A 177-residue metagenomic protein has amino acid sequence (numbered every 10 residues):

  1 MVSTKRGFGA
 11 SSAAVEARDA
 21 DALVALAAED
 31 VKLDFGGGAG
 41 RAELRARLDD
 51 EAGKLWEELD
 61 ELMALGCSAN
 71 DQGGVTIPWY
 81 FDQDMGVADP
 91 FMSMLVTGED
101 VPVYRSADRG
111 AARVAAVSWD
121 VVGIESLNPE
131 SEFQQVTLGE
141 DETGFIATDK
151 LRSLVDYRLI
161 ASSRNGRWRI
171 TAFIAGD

Functional and structural regions predicted by a protein language model:
V2-A10, V24-T97: Short solvent-exposed beta->alpha transition segments
D89, S93-S131, R169-D177: Beta-loop motif signature
R113-V155: SH3/SH3-like beta-barrel superfamily modules
V155-D177: Intrinsically disordered, low-complexity linker and terminal regions at domain boundaries
